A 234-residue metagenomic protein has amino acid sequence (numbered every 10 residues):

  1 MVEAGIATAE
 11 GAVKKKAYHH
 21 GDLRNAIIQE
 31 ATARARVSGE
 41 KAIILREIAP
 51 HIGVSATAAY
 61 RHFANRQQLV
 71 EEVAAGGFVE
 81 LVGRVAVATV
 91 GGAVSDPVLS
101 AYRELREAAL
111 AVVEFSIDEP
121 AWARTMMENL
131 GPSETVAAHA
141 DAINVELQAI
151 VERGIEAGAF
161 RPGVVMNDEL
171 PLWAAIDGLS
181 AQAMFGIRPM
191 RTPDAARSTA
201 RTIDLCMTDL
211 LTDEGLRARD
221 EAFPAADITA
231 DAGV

Functional and structural regions predicted by a protein language model:
M1-D22, T89-A93, F185, E214-V234: N-terminal intrinsically disordered/low-complexity leader segments
L23-T32, V73-G77, L81, V85 (+1 more regions): Generic hydrophobic, amphipathic alpha-helix propensity
R24, L45, Q67, E71 (+10 more regions): Short, structured helix-loop boundary elements
A26, E30, R34-Q68, E72: Helix-turn-helix
E30-S38, E80-G91, A175-Q182: Solvent-exposed, amphipathic alpha-helical segments
E72, A86-A121, P132, E169-L172: Hydrophobic alpha-helical connector segments
L110-E114, I155, L205-D209: Helix-loop "lid/cap" segments that line or gate small-molecule binding pockets
R124, E128, S133-A137, D141 (+3 more regions): Hydrophobic/aromatic-rich alpha-helical bundle segments in the mid-to-C-terminal region
